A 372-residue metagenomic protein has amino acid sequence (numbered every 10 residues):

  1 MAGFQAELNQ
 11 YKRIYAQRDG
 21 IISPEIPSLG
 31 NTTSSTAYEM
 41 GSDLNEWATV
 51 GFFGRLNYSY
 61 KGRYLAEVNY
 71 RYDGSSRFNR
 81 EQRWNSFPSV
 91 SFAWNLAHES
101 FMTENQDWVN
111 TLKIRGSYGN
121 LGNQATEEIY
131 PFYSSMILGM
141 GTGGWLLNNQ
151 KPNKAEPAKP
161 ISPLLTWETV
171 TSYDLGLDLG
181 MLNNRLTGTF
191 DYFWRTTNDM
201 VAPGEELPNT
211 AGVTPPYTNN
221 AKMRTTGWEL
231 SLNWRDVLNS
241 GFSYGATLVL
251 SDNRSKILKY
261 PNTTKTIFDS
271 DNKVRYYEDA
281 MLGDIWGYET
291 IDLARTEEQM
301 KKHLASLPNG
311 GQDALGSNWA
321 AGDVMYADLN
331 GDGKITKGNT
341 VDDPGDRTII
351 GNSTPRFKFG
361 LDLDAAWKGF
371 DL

Functional and structural regions predicted by a protein language model:
M1-I285: Extracellular/periplasmic, surface-exposed regions of secreted and cell-surface proteins
E7, D73, D174, D178 (+7 more regions): Acidic side chains
Y58, L329, A365: Short aromatic-centered micro-motifs
D107, T197, R254-K256, K334 (+2 more regions): C-terminal beta-signal and adjacent terminal beta-strands/loops of Gram-negative outer-membrane beta-barrel proteins
Q124-E127, M181, L232, Y288 (+4 more regions): Basic, gly/Ser/Thr/Pro-rich low-complexity segments located predominantly at protein N termini
P163, G331, P355: Single, functionally critical "micro-switch" positions that shape active/binding sites and transmembrane helices
T218, R235-G351: Conserved small-residue
S243-G245, N352-L372: Conserved C-terminal beta-signal and adjacent last beta-strands/turns of outer-membrane beta-barrel proteins
